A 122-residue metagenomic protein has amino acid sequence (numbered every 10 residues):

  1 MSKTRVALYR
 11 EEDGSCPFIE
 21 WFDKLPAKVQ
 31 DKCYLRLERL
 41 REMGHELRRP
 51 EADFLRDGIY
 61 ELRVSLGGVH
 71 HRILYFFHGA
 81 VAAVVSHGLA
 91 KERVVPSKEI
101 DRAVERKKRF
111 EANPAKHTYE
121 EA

Functional and structural regions predicted by a protein language model:
M1-H70, G79-A83, L89-A122: Basic, Lys/Arg-enriched alpha-helical interface segments
